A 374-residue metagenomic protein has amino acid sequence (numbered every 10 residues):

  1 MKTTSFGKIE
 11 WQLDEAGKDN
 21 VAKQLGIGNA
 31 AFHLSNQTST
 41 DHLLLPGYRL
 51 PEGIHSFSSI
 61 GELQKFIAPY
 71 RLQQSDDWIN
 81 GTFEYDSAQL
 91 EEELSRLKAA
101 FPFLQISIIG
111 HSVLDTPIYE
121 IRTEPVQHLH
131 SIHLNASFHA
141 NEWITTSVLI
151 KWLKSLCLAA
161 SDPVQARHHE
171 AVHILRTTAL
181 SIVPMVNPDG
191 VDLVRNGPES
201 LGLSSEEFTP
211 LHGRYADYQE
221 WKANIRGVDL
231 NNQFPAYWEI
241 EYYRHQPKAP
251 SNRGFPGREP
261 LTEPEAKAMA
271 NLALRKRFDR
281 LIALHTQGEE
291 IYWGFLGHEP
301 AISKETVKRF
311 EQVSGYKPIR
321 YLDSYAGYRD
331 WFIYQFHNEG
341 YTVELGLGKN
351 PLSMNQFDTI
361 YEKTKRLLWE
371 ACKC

Functional and structural regions predicted by a protein language model:
K2-E10, I27-K65: Extracellular LysM carbohydrate-binding repeats and other cell-envelope/extracellular binding modules
G17, V21, D77-Y85, F138-H139 (+3 more regions): Second-shell loop/turn segments in exported
G17-V21, G28, L90-E93, T145-W152 (+4 more regions): Stable alpha-helical elements in mature extracytoplasmic
H55-I118: Short glycine- and acidic-rich boundary segments immediately preceding or forming the N-terminal edge of structured
T116-I118, P125-S131: Proline/glycine-enriched tight loop/beta-turn segments at coil->beta junctions that connect or precede beta-strands
H133-A136: Short hydrophobic beta-strand that contains or immediately precedes a catalytic carboxylate
I144, K151-L153, C157-Y292: Active-site/substrate-binding loop(s) of hydrolase catalytic cores
Y237-C374: Metallocarboxypeptidase
